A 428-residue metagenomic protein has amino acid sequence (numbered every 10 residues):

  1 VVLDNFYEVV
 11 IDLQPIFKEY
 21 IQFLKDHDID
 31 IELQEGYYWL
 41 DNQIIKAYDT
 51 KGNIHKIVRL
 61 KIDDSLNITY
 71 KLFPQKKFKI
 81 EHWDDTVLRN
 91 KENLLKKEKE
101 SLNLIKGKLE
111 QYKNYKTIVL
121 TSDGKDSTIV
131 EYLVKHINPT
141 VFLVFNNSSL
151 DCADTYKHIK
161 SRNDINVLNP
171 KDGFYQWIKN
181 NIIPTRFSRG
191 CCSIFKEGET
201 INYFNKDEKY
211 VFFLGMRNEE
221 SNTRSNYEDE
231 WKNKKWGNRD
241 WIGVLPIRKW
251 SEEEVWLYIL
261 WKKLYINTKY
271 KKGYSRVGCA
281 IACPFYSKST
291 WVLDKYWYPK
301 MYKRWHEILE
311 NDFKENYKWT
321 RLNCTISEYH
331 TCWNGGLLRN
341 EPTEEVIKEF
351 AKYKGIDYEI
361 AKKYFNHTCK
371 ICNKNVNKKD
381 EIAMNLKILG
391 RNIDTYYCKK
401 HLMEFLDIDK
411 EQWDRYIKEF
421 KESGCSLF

Functional and structural regions predicted by a protein language model:
V1-K363: Nucleotide-activated chemistry modules centered on ATP-dependent adenylation/adenylyltransferase
K271-S275, A383-T395: Short linker/helix segments within small regulatory modules
A280, F365-H367, T395: Residues immediately within or flanking Cys/His clusters that coordinate Zn2+ in small zinc-binding modules
V292-Y298, D380-I388, E411-W413: Short cysteine/histidine-rich zinc-coordinating motifs and their immediately flanking basic loops
P342-E359, I408-F428: Short, intrinsically disordered terminal segments enriched in charged and Pro/Gly residues
C369-C372, C398-H401: Short cysteine-rich clusters marking metal-coordination/redox-active sites
V376: Cys/His-rich microdomains that often coordinate metals
E404: Alpha-helical residues within the helix-turn-helix
